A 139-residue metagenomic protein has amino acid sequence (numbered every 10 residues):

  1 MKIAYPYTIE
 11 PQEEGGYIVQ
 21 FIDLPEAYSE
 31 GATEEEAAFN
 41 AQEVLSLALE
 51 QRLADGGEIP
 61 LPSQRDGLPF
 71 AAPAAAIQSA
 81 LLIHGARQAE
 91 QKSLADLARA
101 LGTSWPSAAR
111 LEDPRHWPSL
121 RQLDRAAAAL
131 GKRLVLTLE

Functional and structural regions predicted by a protein language model:
M1-A54: DNA-contacting interfaces and partner/effector-binding or oligomerization modules in DNA-centric proteins
R65-E90: A short, Lys/Arg-rich alpha-helix, primarily the initiator
I83, L94, W105, L120-L123: Helix-turn-helix DNA-binding elements, focusing on the entry/boundary residues of the two helices that contact DNA
R87, A98, A127: The alpha-helix within a helix-turn-helix
E90, H116-S119: Flexible coil/turn residues that form the inter-helical turn or adjacent wing/linker of helix-turn-helix
Q91-R110: Short alpha-helical DNA-recognition segment
D113: Short, conserved catalytic or interaction motifs in soluble domains
R121-T137: DNA major-groove recognition helix of helix-turn-helix/homeodomain DNA-binding modules
